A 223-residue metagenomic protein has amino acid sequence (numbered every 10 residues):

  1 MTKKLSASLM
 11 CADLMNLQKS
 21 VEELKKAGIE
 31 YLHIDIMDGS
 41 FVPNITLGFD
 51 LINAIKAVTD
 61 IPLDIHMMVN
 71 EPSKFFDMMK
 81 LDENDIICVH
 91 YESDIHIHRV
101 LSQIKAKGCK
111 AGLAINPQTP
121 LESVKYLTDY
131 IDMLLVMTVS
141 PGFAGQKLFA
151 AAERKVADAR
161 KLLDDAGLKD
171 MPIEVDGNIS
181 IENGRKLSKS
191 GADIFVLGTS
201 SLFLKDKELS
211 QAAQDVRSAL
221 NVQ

Functional and structural regions predicted by a protein language model:
K3-S8, L32-I34, L63-M67, D85-V89 (+4 more regions): Hydrophobic faces of well-ordered beta-strands that scaffold small-molecule active sites in alpha/beta enzyme cores
S8-A12, M37-G39, M68-P72, E92 (+4 more regions): Active-site beta-loop-alpha junctions enriched in small/polar residues
L17, L24, D35, M79 (+6 more regions): Conserved, mostly hydrophobic/aromatic
V21, S73-L81, T119-D129, N178-F195: Catalytic cores of alpha/beta
L32-L47, V139-K147, F203-K205: Glycine-rich, proline-tolerant flexible connector loops at the mouths of alpha/beta enzymes
S40-P72, F76, G184-T199: A short alpha/beta connector and helix-capping loop motif
V58, K74-F75, D82-P172: Conserved anion-binding
L202-Q223: C-terminal helical cap(s) of enzyme catalytic domains, especially alpha/beta-barrels
